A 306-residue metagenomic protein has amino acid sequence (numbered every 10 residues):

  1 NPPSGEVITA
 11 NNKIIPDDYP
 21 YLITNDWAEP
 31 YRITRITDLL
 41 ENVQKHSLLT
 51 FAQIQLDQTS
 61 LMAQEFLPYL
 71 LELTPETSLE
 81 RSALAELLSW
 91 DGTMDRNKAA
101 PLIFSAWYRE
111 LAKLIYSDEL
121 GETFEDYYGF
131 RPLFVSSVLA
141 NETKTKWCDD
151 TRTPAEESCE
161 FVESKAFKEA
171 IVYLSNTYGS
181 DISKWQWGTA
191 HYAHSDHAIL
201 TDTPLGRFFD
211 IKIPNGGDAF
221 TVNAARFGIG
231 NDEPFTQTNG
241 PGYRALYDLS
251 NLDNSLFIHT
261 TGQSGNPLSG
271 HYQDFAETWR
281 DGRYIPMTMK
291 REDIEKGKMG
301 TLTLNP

Functional and structural regions predicted by a protein language model:
N1-E72, E76-L79, S89-P306: C-terminal/peripheral segments of proteins
S82: Active-site acid/base region of carbohydrate-active enzymes
A85: Cationic-aromatic interfacial patches
